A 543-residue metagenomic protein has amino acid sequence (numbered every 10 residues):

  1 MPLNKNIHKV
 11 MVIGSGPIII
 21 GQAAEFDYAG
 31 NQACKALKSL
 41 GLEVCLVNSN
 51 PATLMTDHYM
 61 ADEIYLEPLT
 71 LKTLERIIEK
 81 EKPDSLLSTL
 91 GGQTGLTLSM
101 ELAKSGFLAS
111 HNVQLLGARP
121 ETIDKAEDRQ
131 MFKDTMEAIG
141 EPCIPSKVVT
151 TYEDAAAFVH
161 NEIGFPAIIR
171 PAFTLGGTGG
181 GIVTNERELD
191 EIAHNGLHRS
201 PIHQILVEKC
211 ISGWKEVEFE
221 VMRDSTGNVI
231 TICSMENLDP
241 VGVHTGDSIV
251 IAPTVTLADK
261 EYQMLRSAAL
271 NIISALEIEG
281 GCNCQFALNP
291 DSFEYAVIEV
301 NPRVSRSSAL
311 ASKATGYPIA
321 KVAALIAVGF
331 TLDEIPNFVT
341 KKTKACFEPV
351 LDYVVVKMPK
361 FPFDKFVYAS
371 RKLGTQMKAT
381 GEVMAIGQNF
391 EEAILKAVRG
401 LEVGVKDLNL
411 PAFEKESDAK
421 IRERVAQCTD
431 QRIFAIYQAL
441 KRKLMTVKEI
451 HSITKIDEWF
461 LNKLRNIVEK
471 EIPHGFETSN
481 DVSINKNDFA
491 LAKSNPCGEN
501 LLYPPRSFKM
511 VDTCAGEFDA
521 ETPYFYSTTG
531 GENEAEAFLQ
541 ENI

Functional and structural regions predicted by a protein language model:
M1-N6, C34-L37, T151-V159, F538-E541: Short amphipathic alpha-helices and their capping/turn segments at secondary-structure boundaries
P2, H8, D27, Q32 (+15 more regions): ATP-dependent carboxylate activation and anion-phosphoryl transfer catalytic cores that bind Mg-ATP to form
I19-E63, E67, E81-E127, P142-V148: A short, GP-enriched loop/loop-strand-helix hinge that lies immediately N-terminal to, or at the N-terminal rim
T73-E81, A156-E162: Short amphipathic alpha-helix with an adjacent loop that forms part of the alpha/beta core around
S110-G180: A conserved helix-loop-beta module that forms one wall/lid of the active-site cleft in ATP-utilizing catalytic domains
N480-F538, N542: C-terminal amphipathic alpha-helical interaction region
